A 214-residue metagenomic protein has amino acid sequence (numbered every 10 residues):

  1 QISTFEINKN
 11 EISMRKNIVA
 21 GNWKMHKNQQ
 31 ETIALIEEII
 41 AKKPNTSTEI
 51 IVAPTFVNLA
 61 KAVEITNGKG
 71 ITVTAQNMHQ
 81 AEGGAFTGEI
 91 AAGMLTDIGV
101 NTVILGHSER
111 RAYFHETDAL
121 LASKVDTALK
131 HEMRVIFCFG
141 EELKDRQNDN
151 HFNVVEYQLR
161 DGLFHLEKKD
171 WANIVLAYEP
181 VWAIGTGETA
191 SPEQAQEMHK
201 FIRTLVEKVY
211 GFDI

Functional and structural regions predicted by a protein language model:
Q1-S13: Short, Lys/Arg-enriched N-terminal segments with co-localized hydrophobic residues within the first ~10-30 amino acids
E11-I214: Active-site loop-to-helix "anion-binding N-cap" substructures in soluble metabolic enzymes
